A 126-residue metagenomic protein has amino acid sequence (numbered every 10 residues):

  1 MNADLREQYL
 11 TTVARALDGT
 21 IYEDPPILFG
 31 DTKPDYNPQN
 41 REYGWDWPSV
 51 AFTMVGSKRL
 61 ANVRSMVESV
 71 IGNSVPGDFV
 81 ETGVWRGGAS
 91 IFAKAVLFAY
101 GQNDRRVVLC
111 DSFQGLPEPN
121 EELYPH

Functional and structural regions predicted by a protein language model:
N2-L10, A14-I21, P25-S57, N73-H126: S-adenosylmethionine/decaboxylated-SAM
A61-S74: Conserved alpha-helix/loop element of class I SAM-dependent methyltransferases that forms part of the SAM/SAH-binding
